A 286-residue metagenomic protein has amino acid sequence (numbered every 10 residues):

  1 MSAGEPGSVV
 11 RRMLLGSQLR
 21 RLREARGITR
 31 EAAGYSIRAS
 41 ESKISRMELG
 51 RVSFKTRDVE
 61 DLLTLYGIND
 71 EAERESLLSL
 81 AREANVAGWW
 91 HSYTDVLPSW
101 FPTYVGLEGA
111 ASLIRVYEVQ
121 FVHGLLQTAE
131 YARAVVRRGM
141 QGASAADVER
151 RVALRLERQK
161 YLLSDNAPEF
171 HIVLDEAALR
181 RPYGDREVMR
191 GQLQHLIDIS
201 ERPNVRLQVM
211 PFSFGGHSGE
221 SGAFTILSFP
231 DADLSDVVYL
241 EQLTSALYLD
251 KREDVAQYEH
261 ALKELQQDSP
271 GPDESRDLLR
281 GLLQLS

Functional and structural regions predicted by a protein language model:
S2-M13, S17, R21, A25 (+6 more regions): Interdomain hinge/linker segments and adjacent boundary elements that couple functional modules
I28, A39, V205: Short glycine/serine/threonine/alanine-rich loop segments
E31, E41-S42: Key DNA-contact positions within bacterial/archaeal DNA-binding proteins
R38, T56-E60, V237-E241: Short acidic (Asp/Glu) and glycine-rich catalytic loops that position anionic groups and cofactors
N166, V173, Y183-S286: C-terminal regulatory/effector modules of DNA-binding transcriptional regulators
